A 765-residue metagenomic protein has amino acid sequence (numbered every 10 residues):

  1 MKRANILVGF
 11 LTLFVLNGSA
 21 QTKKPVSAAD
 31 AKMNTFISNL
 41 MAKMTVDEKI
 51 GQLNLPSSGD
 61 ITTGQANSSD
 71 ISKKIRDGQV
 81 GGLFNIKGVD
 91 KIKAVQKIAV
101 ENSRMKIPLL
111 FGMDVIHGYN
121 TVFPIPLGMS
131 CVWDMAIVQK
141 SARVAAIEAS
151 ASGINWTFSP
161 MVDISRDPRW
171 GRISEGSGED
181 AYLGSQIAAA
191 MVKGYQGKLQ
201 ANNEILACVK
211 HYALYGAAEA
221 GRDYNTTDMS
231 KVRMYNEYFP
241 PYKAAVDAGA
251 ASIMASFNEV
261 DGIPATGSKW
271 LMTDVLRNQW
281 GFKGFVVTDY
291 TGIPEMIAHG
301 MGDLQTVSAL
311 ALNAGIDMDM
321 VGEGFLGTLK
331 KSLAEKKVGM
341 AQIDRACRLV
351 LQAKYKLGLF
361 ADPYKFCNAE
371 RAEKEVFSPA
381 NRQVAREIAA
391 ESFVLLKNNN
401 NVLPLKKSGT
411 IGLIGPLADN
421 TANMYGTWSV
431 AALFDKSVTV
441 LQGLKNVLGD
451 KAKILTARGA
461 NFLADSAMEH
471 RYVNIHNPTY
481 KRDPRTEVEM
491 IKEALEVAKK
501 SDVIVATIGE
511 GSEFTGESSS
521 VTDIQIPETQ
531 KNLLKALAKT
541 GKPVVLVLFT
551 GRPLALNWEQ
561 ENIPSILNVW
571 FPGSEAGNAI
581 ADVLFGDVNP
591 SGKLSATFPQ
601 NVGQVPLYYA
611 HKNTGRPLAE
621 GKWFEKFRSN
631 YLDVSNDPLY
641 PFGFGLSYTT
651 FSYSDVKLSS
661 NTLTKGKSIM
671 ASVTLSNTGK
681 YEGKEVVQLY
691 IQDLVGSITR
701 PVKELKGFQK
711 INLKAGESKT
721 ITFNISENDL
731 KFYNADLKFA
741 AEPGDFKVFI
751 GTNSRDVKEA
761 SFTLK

Functional and structural regions predicted by a protein language model:
M1-V26: Bacterial Sec-dependent N-terminal signal peptides
A20-N734, A740-S754, T763-K765: Glycoside hydrolase catalytic-domain context in secreted enzymes
